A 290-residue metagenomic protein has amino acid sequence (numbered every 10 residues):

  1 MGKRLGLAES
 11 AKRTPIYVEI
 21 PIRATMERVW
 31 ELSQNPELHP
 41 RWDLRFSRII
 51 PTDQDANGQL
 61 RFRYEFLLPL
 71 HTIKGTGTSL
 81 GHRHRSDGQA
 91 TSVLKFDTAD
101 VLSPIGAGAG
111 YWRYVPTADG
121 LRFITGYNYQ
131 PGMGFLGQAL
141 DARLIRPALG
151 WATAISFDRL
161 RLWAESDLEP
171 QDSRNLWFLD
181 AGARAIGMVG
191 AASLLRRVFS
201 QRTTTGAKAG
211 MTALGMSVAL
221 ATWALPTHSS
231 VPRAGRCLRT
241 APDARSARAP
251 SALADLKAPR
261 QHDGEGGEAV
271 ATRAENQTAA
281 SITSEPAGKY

Functional and structural regions predicted by a protein language model:
M1-R61, R184-F199, A213, S217-Y290: Hydrophobic ligand-binding cavity/cleft-lining segments
G6-S10, L68-T76, R83, K95-W151 (+2 more regions): Beta-strand/loop substructures that line and gate deep hydrophobic ligand-binding cavities in soluble
P15-I16, S47-I49, R63, K95-T98 (+1 more regions): Short structured motifs
R23-E27, D53-N57, H82-A90, R113-R122: A short, structured loop/turn motif at beta-sheet edges
R28-S33, H39, L60-Y64, L94 (+3 more regions): Hydrophobic pocket/interface hotspot
D55, E65-L70: Surface-exposed, charged secondary-structure patches
N128-N175, G182: A conserved amphipathic terminal alpha-helix motif
R197-A209: Membrane-interfacial hairpin junctions
